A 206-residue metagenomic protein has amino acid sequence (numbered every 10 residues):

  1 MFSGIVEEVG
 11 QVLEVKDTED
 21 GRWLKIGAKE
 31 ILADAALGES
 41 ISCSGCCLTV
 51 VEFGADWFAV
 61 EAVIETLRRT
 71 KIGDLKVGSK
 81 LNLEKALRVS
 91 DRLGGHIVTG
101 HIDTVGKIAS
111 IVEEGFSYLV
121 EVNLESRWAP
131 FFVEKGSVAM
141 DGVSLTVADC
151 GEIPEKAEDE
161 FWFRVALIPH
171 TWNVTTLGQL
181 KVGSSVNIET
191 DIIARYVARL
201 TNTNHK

Functional and structural regions predicted by a protein language model:
M1-K206: Conserved loop->alpha-helix
